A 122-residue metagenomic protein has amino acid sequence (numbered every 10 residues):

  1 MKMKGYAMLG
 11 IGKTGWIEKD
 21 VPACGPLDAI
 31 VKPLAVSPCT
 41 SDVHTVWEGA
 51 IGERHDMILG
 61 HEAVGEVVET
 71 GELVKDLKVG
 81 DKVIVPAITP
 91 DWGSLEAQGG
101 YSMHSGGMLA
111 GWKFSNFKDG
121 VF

Functional and structural regions predicted by a protein language model:
K2-K4: Extreme N-terminal starter segment of soluble prokaryotic enzymes
A7-T14: Extracellular beta-rich ligand/substrate-recognition surface
W16-E18, V43: Well-ordered beta-strand positions in beta-sheet-rich domains
P22-V36, W47-Q98, M103, F122: Glycine-rich beta-strand-centered segment in the early N-terminal region that forms part of a ligand/cofactor-binding
S41-W47: Cytochrome P450 core scaffold surrounding the K-helix E-X-X-R motif and the conserved "meander" helix-loop region
S105-G107: Jelly-roll (double-stranded beta-helix
A110-F122: Glycine- and charge-enriched low-complexity intrinsically disordered segments
